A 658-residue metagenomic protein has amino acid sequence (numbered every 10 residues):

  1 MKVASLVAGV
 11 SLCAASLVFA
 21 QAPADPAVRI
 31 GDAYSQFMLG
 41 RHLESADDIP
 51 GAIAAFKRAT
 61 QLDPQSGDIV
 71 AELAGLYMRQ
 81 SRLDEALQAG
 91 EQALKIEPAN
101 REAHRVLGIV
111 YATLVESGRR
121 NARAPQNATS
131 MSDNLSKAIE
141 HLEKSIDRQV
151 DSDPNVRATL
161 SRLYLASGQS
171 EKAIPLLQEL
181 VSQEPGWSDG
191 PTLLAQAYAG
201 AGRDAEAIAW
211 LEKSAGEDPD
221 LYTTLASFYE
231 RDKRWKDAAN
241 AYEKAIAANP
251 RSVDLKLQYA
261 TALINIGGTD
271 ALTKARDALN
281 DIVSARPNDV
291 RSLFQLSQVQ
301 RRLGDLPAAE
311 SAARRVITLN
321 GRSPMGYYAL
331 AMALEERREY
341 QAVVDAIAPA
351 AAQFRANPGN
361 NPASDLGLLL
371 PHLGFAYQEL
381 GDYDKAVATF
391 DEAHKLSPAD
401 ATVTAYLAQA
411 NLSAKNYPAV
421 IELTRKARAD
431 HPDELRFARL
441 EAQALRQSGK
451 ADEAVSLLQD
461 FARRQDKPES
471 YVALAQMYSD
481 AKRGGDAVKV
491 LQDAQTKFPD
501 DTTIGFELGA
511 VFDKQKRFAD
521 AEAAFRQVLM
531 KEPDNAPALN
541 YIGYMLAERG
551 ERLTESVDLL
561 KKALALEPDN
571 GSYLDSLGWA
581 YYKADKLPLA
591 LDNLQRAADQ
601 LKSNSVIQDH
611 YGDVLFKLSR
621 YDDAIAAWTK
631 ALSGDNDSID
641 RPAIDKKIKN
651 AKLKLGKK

Functional and structural regions predicted by a protein language model:
V3-V18: Gram-negative bacterial Sec-dependent N-terminal signal peptides
S11-L12, A20-K658: Alpha-solenoid helical repeat scaffolds
